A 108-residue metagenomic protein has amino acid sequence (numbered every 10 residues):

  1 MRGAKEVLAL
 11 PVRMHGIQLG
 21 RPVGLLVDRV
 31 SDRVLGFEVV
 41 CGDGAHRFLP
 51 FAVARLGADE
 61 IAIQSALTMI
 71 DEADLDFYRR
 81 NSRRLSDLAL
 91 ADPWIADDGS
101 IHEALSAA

Functional and structural regions predicted by a protein language model:
M1-A108: Peripheral interaction segments used for macromolecular assembly
